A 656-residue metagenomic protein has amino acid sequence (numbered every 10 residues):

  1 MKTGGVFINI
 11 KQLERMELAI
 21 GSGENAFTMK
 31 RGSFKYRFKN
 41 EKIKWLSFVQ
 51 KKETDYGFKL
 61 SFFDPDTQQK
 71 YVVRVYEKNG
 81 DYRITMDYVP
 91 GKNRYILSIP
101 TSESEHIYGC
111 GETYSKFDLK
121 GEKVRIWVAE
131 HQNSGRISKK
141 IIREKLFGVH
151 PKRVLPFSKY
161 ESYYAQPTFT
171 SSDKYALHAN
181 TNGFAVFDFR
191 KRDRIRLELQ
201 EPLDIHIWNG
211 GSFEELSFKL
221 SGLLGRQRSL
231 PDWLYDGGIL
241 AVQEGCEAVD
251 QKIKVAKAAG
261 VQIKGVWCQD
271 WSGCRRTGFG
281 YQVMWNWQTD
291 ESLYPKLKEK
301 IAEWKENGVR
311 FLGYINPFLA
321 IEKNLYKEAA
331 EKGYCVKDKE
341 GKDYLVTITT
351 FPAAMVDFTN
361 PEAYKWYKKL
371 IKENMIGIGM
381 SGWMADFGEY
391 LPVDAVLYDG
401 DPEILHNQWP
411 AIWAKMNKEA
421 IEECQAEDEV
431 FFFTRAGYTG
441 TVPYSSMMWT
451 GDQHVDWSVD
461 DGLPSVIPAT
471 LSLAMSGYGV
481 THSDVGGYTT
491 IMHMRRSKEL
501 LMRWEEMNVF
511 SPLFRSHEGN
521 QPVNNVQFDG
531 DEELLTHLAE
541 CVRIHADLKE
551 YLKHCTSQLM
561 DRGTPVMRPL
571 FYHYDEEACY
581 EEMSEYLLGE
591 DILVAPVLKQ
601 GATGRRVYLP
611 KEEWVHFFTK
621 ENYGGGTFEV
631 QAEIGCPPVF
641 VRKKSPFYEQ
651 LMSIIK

Functional and structural regions predicted by a protein language model:
M1-K2, E306, K365, K656: Polar low-complexity intrinsically disordered regions
T3-F58: Catalytic and substrate-binding regions of extracellular carbohydrate-active enzymes, especially polysaccharide lyases
L13, S22, K51, F63-Q68 (+4 more regions): Catalytic-domain carbohydrate-binding cleft regions of carbohydrate-active enzymes
Y36-V89: Extended, loop-rich substrate-binding clefts of extracytoplasmic carbohydrate-active enzymes
Q650-I655: Compositionally biased Ser/Thr/Gly- and acidic/asparagine-rich, proline-interspersed low-complexity stretches
